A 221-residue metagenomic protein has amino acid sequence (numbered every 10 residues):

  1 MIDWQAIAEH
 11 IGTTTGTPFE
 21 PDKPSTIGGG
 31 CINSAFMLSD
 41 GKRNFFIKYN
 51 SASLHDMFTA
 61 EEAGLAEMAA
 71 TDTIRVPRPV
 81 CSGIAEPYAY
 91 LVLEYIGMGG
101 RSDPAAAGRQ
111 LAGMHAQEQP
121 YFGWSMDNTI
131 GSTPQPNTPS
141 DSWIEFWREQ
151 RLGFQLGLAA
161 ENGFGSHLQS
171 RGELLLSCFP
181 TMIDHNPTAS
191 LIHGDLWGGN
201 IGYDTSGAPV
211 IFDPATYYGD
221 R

Functional and structural regions predicted by a protein language model:
D3-P18, F36-N50: Glycine/serine-rich loop-strand microenvironments at binding/catalytic pocket rims
D3-T17, Q119-L191, D204-S206: An alpha-helical support segment within catalytic cores of ATP-dependent transferases
A6, F19, A60-A63, A106 (+1 more regions): Short, conserved clusters of charged catalytic residues that mark active-site and nucleotide-handling motifs
P18-S25: Conserved N-terminal boundary motif of the eukaryotic protein kinase catalytic domain
S25-E145: ATP-binding pocket architecture of kinase catalytic cores
T26-N33, L54-H55, M98-R101, G153-F154 (+3 more regions): Helix-rich C-terminal or lid/interface subdomains of diverse kinases
N33-S39, E173-D220: Active-site acidic catalytic loop and adjacent metal/ATP-binding pocket of ATP-dependent phosphoryl transfer enzymes
G41-R43, I96, L152, T205-A208: Short loop segments at secondary-structure junctions
